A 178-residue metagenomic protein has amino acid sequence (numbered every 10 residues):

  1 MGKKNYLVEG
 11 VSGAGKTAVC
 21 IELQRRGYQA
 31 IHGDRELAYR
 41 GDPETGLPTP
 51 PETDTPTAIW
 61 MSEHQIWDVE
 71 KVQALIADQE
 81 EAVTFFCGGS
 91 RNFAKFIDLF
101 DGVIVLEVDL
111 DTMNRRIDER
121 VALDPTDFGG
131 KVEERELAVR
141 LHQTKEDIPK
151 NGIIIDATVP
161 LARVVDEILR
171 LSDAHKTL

Functional and structural regions predicted by a protein language model:
G10: The Walker A (P-loop) glycine that initiates the GxxxxGKT/S ATP-binding motif of P-loop NTPases
G15: Conserved glycine(s) of the Walker
A18: Conserved Walker
I21-E70: Conserved substrate/cofactor phosphate-moiety recognition/catalytic segment in nucleotide-dependent phosphotransferases
E80-F85: Loop/turn-to-beta-strand initiation segments
F93, E119-E167, L171, H175-L178: Small-molecule kinase domains that catalyze NTP-dependent phosphoryl transfer to phosphate-bearing small molecules
L99-R120: Conserved phosphate-donor/acceptor-positioning beta-strand/loop module used by diverse small-molecule
